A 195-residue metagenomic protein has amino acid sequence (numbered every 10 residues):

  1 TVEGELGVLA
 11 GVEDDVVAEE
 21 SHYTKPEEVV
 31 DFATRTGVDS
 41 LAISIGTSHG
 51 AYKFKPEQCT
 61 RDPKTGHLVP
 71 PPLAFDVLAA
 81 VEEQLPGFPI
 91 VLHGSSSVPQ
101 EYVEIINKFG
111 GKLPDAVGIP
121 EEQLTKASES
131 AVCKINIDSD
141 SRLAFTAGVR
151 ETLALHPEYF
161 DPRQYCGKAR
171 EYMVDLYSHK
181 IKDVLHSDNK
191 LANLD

Functional and structural regions predicted by a protein language model:
T1-P89, Q100-I105, F109-V117, E121 (+3 more regions): Alpha/beta enzyme core
L6-G7, G46, G94-S96, D140-R142: Short, ordered loop/turn segments at secondary-structure junctions
K108, I119-D195: C-terminal alpha-helical cap/extension of soluble enzyme domains
